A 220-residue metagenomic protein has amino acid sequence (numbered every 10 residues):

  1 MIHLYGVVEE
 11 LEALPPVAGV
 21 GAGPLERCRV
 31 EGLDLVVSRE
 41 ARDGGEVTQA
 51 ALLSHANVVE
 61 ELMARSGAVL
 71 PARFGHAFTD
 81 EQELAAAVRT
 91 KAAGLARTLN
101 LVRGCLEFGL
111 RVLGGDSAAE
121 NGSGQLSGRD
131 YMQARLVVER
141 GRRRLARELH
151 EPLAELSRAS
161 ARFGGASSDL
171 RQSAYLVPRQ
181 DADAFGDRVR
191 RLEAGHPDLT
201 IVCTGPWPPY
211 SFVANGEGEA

Functional and structural regions predicted by a protein language model:
M1-A220: An interfacial alpha-helical scaffold signature
